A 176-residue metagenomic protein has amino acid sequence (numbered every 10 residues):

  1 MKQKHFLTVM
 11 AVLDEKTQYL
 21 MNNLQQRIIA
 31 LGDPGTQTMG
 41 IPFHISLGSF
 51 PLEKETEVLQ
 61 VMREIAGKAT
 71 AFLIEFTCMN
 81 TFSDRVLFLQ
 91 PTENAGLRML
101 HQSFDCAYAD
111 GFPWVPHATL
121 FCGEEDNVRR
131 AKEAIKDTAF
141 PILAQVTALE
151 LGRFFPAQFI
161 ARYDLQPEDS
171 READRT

Functional and structural regions predicted by a protein language model:
M1-A71, E93-L143, Q158-T176: Basic, often amphipathic N-terminal segments
T77: Substrate/cofactor-recognition hotspot
F82: Extracellular/luminal beta-rich ligand-recognition and adhesion surfaces characterized by aromatic-Gly/Pro-enriched
V86-L87: Charge-rich, low-complexity N-terminal segments
L151-F155: Short, exposed beta-strand-loop hairpins at the edges of beta-sheets in extracellular/periplasmic proteins
